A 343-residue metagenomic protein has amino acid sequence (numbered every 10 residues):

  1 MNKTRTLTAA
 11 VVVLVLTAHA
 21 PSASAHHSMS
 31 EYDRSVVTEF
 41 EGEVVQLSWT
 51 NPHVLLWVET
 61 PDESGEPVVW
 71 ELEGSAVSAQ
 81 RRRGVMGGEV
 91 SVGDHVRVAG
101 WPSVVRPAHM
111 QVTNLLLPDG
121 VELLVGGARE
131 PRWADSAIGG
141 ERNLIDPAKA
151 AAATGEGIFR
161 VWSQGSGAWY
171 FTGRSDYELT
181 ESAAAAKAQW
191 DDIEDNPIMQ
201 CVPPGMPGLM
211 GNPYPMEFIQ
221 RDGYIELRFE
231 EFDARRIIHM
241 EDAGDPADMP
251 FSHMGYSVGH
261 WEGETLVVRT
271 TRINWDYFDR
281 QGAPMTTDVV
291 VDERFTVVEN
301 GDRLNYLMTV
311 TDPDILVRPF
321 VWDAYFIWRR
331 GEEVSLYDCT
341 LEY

Functional and structural regions predicted by a protein language model:
M1-A10: Bacterial N-terminal signal peptides that target proteins for export
V11-V13, A23: Cleavable N-terminal signal peptides
L14-T17, T38: Hydrophobic alpha-helical membrane context
S30-Y343: PEST-like low-complexity, intrinsically disordered acidic/proline/serine-rich tracts that flank trafficking/processing
